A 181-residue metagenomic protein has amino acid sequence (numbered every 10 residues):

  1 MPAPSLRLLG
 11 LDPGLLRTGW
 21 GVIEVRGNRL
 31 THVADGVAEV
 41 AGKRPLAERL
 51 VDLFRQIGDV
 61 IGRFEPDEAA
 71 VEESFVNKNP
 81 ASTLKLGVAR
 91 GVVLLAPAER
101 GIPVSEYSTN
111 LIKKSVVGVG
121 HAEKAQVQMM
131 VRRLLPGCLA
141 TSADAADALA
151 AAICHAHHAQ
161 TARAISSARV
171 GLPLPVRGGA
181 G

Functional and structural regions predicted by a protein language model:
M1-G181: Phosphate- and other anionic-substrate recognition elements at nucleic-acid/protein interfaces
